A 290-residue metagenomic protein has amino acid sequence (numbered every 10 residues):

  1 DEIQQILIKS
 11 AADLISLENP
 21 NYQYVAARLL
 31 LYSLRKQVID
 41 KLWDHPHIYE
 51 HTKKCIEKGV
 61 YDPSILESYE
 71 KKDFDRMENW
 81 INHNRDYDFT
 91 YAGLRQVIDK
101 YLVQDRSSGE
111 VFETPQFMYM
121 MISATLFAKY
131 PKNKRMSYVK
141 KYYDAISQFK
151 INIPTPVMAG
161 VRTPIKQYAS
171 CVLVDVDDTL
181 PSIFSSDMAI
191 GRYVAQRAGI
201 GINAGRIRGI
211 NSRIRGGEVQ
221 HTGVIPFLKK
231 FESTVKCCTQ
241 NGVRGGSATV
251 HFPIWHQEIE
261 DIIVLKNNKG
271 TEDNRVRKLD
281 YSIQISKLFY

Functional and structural regions predicted by a protein language model:
D1-Y290: Extended catalytic cores of very large enzyme megasubunits
